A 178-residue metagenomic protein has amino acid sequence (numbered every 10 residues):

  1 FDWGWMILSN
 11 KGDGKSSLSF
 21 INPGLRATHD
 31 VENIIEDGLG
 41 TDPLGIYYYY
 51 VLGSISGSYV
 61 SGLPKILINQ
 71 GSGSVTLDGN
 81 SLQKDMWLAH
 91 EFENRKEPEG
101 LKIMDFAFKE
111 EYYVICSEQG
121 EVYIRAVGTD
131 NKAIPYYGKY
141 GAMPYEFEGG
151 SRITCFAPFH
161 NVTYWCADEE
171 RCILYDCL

Functional and structural regions predicted by a protein language model:
F1-G62, L67-Q70: Acidic/polar, low-complexity intrinsically disordered N-terminal segments immediately downstream of a Sec signal
D2-G4, S56-K65, G79-S81, F106-Y113 (+4 more regions): Short, solvent-exposed coil/turn segments at beta-strand boundaries
G12-I21, G71-Q83, S117-I134, N161-T163 (+1 more regions): Structural motif
L25-V31, L82-F92, T129-G138: Beta-strand initiation motifs
I34-S61, E91-Y112, G138-V162, L178: Repeated scaffold domains used in trafficking and secretory/extracellular systems, primarily beta-propellers
L67-D105, Y113-V114: Low-complexity intrinsically disordered segments
